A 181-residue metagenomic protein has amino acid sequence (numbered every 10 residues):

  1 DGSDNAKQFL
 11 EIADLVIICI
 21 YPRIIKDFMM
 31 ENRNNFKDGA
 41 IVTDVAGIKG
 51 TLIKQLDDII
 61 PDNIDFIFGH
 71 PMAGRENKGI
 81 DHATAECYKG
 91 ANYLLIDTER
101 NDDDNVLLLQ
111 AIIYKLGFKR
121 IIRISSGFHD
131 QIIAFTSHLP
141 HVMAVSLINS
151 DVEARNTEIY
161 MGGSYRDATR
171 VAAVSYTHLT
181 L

Functional and structural regions predicted by a protein language model:
G2-N5, R123: Short acidic-hydrophobic, aromatic-tinged amphipathic segments that line or gate anion-handling sites
Q8-F36: Rossmann-like NAD(P)-binding element
I20, A46, D97: Glycine-rich, N-terminal phosphate-binding loop of Rossmann-like dinucleotide-binding domains
P22-I24, G47-I48, I148: Short glycine-rich anion-binding loops that position phosphate/pyrophosphate groups of nucleotides and phosphorylated
M30-D81: Rossmann-like NAD(P)(H) cofactor-binding subdomain of soluble oxidoreductases
C87-V174: Internal alpha-helical scaffold of NAD(P)-dependent oxidoreductase catalytic cores
T177-L181: Conserved small/polar residues in nucleotide/adenosyl-binding loops
